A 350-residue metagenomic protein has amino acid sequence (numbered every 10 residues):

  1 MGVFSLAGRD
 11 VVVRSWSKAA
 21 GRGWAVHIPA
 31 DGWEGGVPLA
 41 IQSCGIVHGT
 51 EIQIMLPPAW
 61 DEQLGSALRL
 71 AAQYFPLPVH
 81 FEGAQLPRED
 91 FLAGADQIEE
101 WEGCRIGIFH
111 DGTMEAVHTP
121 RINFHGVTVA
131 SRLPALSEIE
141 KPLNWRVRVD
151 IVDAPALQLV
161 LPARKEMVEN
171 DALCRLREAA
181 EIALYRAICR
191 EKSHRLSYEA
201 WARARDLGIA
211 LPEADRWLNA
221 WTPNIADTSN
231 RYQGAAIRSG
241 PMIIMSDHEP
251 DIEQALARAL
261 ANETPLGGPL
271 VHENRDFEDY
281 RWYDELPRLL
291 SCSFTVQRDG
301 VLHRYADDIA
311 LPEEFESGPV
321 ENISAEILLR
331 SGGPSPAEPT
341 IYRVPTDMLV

Functional and structural regions predicted by a protein language model:
M1-A93: GHKL-type ATPase core
V3-S5, I106, E181: Conserved short hydrophobic patches within well-ordered secondary structure
D31-E34, P57, K141-P142, R205-V350: Charge-rich (often acidic), low-complexity intrinsically disordered regions concentrated in mid-to-C-terminal segments
G36-P38, E62-R69, F75-E178, N219-P241 (+2 more regions): GHKL/Histidine-kinase-like ATPase module
L68, A183, K192-A200: Long, leucine/valine-rich, helix-dominated scaffolding and oligomerization segments
F91, L196-L207: Short, highly charged C-terminal tails/helix-capping segments
D171-E191, L289-S293: Ampiphathic alpha-helical segments that act as solvent-exposed interaction surfaces
